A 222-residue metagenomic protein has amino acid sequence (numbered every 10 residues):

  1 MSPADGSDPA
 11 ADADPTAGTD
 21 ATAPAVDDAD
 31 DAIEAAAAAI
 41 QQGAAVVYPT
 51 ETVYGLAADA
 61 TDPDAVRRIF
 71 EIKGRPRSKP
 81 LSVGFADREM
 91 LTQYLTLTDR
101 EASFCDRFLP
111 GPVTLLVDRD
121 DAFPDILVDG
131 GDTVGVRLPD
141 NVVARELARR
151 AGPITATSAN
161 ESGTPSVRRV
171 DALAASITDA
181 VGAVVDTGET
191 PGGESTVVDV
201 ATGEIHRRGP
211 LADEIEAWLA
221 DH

Functional and structural regions predicted by a protein language model:
M1-V47, E51-H222: Active-site-adjacent structural elements in enzyme catalytic cores
